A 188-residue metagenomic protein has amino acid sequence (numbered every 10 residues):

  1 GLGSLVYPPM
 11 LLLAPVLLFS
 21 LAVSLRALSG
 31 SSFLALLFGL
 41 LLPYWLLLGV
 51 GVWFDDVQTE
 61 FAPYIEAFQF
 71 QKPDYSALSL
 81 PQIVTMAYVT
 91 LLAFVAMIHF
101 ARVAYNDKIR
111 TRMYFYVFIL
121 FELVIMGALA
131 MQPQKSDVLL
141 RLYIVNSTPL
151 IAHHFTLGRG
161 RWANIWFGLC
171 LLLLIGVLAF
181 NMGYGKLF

Functional and structural regions predicted by a protein language model:
G1-P8: Membrane-interface alpha helices of multi-pass inner-membrane proteins
L13-L41: Perimembrane helix-loop-helix junctions
S32-Q69: Membrane-lumen/periplasm interface segments of specific transmembrane helices in polyprenyl phosphate-linked
F61-I83, A96-F100: Juxtamembrane membrane-water interface segments that cap and precede transmembrane helices
A96-F121: Membrane-interface helix-loop-helix junctions at transmembrane boundaries of multi-pass membrane enzymes, predominantly
L129-R141, R159-A163: Membrane-interface catalytic loops of GT-C/OST-like multi-pass glycosylation enzymes that act
S136-H154: Hydrophobic/aromatic-rich transmembrane helices and adjacent perimembrane loops
V177-F188: Juxtamembrane boundary at the C-terminal end of a transmembrane helix
